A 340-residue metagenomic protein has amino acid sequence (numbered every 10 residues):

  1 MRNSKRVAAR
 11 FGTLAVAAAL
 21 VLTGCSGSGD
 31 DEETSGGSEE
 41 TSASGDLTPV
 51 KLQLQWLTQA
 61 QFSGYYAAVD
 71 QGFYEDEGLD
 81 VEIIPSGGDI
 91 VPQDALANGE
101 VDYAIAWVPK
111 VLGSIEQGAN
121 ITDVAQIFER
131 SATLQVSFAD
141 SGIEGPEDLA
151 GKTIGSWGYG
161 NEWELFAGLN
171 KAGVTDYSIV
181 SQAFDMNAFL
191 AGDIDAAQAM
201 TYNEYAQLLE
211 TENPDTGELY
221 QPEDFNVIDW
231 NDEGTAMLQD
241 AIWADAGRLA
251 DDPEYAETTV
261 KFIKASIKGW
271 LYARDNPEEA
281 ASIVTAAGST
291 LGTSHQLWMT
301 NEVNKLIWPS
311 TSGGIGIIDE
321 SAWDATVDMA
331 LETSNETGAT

Functional and structural regions predicted by a protein language model:
M1-T23: Sec-dependent bacterial lipoprotein signal peptides
L22-T41: Bacterial lipoprotein signal-peptidase II cleavage site
D30-D31, L47-P49, G151, Q239-A241: Short, solvent-exposed beta-strand edge segments and adjacent coil->beta transition regions
E39-Q182, N187-A191, D195-M200, I228-W230: Short, glycine-/small- and polar/acidic-enriched structural segments that line small-molecule recognition paths
V69-G72, E77-G78, E100, I105-V108 (+9 more regions): Sec/Tat-exported extracytoplasmic proteins
D76, E147, L219-T235, D251-D252 (+1 more regions): Short, solvent-exposed loop/beta-turn-alpha elements that line the ligand-binding surface or hinge of extracytoplasmic
P109, F184-M186, I194-G288: Pocket-lining segment of extracytoplasmic ligand-binding domains
D252-T337: Secondary-structure end/capping motifs
